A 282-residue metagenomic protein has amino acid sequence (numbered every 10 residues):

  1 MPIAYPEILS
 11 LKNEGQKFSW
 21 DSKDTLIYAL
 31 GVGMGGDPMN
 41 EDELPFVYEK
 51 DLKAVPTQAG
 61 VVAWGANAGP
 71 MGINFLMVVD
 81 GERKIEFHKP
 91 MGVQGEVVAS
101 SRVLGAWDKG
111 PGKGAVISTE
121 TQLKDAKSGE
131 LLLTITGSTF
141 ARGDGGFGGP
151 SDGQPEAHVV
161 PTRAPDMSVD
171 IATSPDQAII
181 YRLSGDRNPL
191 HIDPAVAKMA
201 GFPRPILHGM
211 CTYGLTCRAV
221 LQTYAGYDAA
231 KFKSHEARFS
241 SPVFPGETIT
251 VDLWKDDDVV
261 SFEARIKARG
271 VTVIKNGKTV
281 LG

Functional and structural regions predicted by a protein language model:
M1-E96, T279: Hydrophobic, proline/glycine-rich low-complexity stretches
P2-N13, D80-V169, F244-G246, T250-G282: HotDog/MaoC-like acyl-thioester-processing domains
P2-V47, P155-T212, A219-Q222: A contiguous, surface-exposed recognition patch within enzymatic or periplasmic domains that forms
P6-E7, M39, T57-A66, M77-G81 (+6 more regions): A short linear-motif detector with a strong N-terminal bias
S10-L11, D21, K50-L52, V62-A68 (+8 more regions): Generic detector of short, locally flexible boundary/turn motifs and exposed helical patches
F46-Y48, D80-G81, F87-K89, V93 (+9 more regions): Generic structural "secondary-structure junction" signal
A195-V273, T279-G282: Catalytic-pocket segment enriched in acidic/His residues
